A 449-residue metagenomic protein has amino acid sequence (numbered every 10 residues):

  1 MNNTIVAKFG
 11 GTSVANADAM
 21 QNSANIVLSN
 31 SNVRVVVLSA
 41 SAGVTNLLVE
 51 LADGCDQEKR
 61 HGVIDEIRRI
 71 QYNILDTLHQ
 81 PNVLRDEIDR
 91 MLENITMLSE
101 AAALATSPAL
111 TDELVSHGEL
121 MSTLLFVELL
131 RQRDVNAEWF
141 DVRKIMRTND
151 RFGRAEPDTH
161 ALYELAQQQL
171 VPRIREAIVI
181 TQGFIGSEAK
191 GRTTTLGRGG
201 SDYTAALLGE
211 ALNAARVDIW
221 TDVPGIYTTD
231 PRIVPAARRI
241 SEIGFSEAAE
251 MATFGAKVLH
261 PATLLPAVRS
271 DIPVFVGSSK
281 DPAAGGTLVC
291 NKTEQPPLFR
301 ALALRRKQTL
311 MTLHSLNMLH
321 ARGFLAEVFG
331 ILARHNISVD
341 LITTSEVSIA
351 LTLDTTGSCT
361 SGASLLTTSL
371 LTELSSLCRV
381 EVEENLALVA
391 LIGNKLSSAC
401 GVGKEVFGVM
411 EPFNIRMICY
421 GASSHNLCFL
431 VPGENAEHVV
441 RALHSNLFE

Functional and structural regions predicted by a protein language model:
M1-L259, L264, V431-P432: Nucleotide/pyrophosphate-binding catalytic subdomain
N32, V135, I272, I337 (+1 more regions): Short phosphate-binding/catalytic loops that engage adenosine nucleotides
S41-A42, V223-G225, V274, S278-A283 (+3 more regions): Glycine-rich beta-alpha junction loops
G285-E449: A conserved regulatory-domain signal marking ACT and ACT-like small-molecule sensing domains and adjacent regulatory
